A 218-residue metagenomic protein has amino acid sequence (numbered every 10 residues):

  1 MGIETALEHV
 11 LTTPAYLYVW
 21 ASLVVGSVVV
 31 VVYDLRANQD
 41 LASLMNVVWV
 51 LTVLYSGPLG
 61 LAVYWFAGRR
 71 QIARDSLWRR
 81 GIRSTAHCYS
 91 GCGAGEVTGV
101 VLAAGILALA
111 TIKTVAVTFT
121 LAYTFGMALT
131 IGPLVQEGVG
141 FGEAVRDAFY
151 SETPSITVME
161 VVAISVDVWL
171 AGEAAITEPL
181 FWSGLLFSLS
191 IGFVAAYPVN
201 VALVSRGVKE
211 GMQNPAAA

Functional and structural regions predicted by a protein language model:
G2-A218: Alpha-helical membrane segments of multi-pass proteins
